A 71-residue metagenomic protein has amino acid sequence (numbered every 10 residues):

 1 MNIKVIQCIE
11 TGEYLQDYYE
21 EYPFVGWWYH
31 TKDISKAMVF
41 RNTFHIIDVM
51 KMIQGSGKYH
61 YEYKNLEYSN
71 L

Functional and structural regions predicted by a protein language model:
M1-I3, N70-L71: Short, Lys/Arg-enriched, disordered terminal segments
M1-N2, F24-W27, I46-M52: Intrinsically disordered, low-complexity boundary segments flanking structured domains
K4-D33: Short aromatic-glycine-(Arg/Gly/Cys) micro-motifs in beta-strand/loop hairpins
S35-L71: Short, mixed-charge low-complexity intrinsically disordered segments
